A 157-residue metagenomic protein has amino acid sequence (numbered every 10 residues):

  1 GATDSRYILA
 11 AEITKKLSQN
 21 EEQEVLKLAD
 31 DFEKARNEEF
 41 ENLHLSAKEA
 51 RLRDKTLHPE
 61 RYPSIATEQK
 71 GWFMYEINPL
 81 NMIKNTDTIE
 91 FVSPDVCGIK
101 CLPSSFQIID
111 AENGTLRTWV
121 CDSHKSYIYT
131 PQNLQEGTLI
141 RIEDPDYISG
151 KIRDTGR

Functional and structural regions predicted by a protein language model:
G1-R157: Surface-exposed amphipathic alpha-helical tracts and adjacent flexible/coil segments at the periphery of soluble enzymes
